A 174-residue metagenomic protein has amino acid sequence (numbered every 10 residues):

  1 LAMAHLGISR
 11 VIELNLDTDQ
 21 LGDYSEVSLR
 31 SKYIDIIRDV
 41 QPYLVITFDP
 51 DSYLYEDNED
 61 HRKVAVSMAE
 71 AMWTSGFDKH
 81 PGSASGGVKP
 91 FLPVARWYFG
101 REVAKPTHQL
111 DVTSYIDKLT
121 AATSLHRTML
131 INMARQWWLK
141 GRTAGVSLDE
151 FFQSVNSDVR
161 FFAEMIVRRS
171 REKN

Functional and structural regions predicted by a protein language model:
L1-L6, S67, A71: Short, solvent-exposed amphipathic alpha-helices that sit in or adjacent to ligand/effector-binding or catalytic
M3-D17: A conserved beta-strand->alpha-helix junction
D19, D23, V27-N174: Metal-dependent de-N-acetylase/amidase catalytic core
